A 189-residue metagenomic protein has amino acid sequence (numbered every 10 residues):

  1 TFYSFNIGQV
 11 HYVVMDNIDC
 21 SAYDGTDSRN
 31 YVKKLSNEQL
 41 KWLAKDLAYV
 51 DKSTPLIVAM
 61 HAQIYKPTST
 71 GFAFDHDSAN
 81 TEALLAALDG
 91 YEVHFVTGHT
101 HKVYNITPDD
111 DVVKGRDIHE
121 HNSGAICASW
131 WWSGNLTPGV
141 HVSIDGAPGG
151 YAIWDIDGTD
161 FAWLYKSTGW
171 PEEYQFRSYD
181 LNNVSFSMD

Functional and structural regions predicted by a protein language model:
T1: Divalent metal-dependent phosphoesterase catalytic cores across multiple superfamilies
N6, V14-D16, I153-D155: Short, well-ordered beta-strand micro-motif
Q9-H11, D19, G124: Short, flexible loop/turn elements at secondary-structure junctions
H11-V13, G25-H119: His/acidic metal-ligating clusters that form di-metal
N17, H61, A125: Cofactor-binding loop segments of dinucleotide-utilizing enzymes, especially the Rossmann-like FAD- and NAD(P)+-binding
S21-D24, P67, S129-W132: Short, solvent-exposed loop/turn elements at domain surfaces
F74-W163, W170-E172: Conserved beta-sheet core of the metallophosphoesterase superfamily
D157-D189: Short, compositionally biased P/S/T/A/G/V-rich stretches that sit at domain boundaries
